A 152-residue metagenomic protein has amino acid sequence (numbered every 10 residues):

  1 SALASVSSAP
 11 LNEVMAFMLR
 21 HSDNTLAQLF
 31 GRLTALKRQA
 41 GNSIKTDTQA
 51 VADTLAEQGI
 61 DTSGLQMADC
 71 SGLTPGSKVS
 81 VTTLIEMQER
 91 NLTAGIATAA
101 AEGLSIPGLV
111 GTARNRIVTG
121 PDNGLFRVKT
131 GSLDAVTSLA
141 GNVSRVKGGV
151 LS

Functional and structural regions predicted by a protein language model:
S1-T98: A small/polar active-site loop signature that marks catalytic segments
A50, T62-S152: C-terminal soluble interaction/assembly domains
